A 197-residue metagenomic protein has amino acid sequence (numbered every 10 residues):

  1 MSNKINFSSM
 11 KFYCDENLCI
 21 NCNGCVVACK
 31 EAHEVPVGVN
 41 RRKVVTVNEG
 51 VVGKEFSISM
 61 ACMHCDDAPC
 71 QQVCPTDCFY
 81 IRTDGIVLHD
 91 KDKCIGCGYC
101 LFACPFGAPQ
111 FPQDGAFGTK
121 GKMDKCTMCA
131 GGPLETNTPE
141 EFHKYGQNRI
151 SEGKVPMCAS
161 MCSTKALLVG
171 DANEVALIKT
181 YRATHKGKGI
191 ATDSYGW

Functional and structural regions predicted by a protein language model:
M1-W197: Non-ligating segments of multi-cofactor redox enzymes
